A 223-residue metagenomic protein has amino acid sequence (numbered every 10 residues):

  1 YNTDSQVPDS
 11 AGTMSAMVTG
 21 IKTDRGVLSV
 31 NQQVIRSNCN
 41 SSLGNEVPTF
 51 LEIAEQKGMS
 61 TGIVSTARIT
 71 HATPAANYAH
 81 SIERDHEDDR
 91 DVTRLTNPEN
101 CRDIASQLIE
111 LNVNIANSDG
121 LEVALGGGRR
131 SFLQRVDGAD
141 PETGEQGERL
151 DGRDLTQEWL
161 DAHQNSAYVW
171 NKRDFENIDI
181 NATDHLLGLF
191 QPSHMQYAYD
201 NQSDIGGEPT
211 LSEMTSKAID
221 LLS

Functional and structural regions predicted by a protein language model:
Y1-H185, P192-S193, Y197, E208-S212: N-terminal catalytic scaffold of extracellular/periplasmic and nuclease hydrolases that process anionic headgroups
E208-S223: Long hydrophobic segments that form regular secondary structure
